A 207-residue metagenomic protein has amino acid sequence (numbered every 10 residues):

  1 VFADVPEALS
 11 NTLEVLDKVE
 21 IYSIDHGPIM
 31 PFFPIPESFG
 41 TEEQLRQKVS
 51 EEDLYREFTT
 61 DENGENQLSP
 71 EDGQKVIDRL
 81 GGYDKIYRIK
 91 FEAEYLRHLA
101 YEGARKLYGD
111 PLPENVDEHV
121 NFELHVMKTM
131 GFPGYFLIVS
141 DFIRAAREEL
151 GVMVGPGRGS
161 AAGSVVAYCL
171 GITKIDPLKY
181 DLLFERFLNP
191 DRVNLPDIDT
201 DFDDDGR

Functional and structural regions predicted by a protein language model:
V1-R207: Phosphodiester-processing cores and adjacent nucleic acid-binding clamps
